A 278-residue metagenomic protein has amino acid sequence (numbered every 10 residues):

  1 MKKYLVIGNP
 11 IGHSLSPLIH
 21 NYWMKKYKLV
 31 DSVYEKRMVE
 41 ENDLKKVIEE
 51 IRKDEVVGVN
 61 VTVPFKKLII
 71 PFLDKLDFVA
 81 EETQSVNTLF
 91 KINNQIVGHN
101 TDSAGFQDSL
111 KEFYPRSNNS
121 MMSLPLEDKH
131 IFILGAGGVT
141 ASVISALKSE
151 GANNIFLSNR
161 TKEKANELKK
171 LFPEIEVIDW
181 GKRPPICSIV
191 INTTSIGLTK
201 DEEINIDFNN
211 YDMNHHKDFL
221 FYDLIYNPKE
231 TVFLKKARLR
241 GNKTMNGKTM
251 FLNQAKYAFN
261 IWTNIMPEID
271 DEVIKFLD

Functional and structural regions predicted by a protein language model:
K2-Y114: Phosphate/diphosphate ligand-binding glycine-rich loop within oxidoreductases
G8, G98-S103, L110, Y114 (+2 more regions): Glycine-rich adenosine-cofactor-binding loop
V61-L68, G137-V139, S195-L198, N227: Short glycine-rich anion-binding loops that position phosphate/pyrophosphate groups of nucleotides and phosphorylated
K111, E127-D128, L147-N154, K162-G181 (+1 more regions): Nucleotide and nucleotide-moiety/phosphate-recognizing core
D128, K217-L220, L224-D278: Adenosine-phosphate binding glycine-rich loop
S158-K162, I225: N-terminal Rossmann-fold cofactor-binding loop
P173-T244: Rossmann-like adenosine-cofactor binding region
